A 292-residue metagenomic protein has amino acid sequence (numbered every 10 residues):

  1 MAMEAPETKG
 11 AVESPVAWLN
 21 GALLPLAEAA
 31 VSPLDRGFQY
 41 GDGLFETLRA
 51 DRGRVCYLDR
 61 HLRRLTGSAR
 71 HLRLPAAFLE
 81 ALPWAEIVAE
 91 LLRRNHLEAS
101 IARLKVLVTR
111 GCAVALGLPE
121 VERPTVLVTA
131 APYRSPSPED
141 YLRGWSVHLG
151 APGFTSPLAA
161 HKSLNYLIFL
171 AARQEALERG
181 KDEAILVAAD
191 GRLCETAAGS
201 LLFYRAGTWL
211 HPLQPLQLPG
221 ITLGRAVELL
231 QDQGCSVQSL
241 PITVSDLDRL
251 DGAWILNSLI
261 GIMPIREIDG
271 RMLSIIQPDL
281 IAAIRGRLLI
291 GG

Functional and structural regions predicted by a protein language model:
M1-A77, E86-R93, T109, A115-G292: Helix-start/capping segments and mature chain N-termini
L97-V108, A115: Ordered, amphipathic secondary-structure segments that act as subunit-interaction surfaces in large macromolecular
